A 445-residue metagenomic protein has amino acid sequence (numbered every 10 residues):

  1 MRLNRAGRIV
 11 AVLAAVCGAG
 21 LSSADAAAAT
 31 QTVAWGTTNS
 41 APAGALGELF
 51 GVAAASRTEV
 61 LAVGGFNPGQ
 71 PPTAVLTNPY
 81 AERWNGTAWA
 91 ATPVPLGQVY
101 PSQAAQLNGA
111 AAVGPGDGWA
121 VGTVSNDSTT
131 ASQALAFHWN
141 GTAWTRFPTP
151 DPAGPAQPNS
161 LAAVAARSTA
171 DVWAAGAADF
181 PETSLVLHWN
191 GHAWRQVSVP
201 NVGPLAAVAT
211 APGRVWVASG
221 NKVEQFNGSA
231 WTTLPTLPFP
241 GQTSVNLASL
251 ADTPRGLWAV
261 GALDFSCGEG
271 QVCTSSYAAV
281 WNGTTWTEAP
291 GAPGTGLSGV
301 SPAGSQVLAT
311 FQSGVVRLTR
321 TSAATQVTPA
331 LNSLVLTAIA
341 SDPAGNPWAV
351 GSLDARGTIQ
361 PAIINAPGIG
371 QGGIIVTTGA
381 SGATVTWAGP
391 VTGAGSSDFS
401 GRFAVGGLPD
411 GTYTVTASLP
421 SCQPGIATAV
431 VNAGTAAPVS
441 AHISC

Functional and structural regions predicted by a protein language model:
R2-A29: Secretory targeting and sorting signals
A28-I369: Residue-level hotspots at or immediately adjacent to binding/recognition sites across diverse folds
G372-G379: A short, amphipathic beta-strand motif
A383-V385: Short beta-strand elements bearing conserved aromatic residues within extracellular beta-rich modules
W387-A404: Short, acidic Ser/Thr/Gly-rich low-complexity loop/linker segments typical of extracellular and cell-surface proteins
V405-P409: Short, flexible loop/turn segments at beta-strand junctions in immunoglobulin-like and fibronectin type III
D410, S418-C445: Structured interaction patches on ligand/partner-binding surfaces of diverse proteins
